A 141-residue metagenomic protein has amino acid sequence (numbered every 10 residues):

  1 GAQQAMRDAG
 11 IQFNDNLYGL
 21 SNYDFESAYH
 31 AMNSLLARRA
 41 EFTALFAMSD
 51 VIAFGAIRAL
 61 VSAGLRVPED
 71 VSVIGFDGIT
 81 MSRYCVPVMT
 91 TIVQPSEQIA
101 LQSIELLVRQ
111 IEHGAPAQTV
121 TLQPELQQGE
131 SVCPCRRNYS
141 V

Functional and structural regions predicted by a protein language model:
G1-V141: Bacterial carbohydrate/catabolite-sensing allosteric modules
